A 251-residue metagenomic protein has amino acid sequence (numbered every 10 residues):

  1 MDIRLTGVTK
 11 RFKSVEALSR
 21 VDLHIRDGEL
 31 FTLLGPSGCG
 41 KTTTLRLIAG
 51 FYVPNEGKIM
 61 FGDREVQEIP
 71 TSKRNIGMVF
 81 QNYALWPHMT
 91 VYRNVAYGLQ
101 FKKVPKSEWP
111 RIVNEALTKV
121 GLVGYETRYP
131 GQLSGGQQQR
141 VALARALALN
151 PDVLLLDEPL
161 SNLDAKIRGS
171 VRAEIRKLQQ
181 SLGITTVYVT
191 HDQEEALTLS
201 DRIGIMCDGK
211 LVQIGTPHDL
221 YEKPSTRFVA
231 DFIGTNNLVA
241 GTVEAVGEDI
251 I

Functional and structural regions predicted by a protein language model:
L30, T71-G77, Q81, L85-D231: ABC ATPase nucleotide-binding domains
L34-P36: The feature captures the beta-strand-to-loop junction immediately N-terminal to the Walker
A49: Helix-to-loop junction immediately C-terminal to a conserved catalytic motif
N55-K58, E108, D208, A240: Conserved coupling/switch loops of ABC nucleotide-binding domains, chiefly the family-specific signature
G57-E65: Conserved ABC transporter NBD signature motif
S225-I251: ATPase nucleotide-binding modules
